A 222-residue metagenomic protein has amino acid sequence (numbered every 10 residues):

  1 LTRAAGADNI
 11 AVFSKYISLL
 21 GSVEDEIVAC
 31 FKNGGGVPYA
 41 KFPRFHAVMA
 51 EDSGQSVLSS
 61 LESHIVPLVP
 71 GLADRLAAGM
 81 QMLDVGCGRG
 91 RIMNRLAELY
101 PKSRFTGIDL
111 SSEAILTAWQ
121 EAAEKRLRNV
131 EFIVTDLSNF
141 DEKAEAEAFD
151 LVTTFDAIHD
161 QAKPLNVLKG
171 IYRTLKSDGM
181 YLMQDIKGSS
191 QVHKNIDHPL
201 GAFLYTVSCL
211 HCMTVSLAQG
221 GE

Functional and structural regions predicted by a protein language model:
L1-M80: Conserved Class I S-adenosyl-L-methionine-dependent methyltransferase catalytic core
R89-Y100: Conserved SAM-binding loop of SAM-dependent methyltransferases across substrates and taxa, primarily the Class I
S111: Conserved SAM/SAH-binding beta-strand->alpha-helix loop
R126-S138: Conserved SAM-binding strand-loop segment of SAM-dependent methyltransferases
S138-V152: A short acidic, Gly/Pro-enriched loop at the edge of an enzyme's catalytic core that lines a small-molecule cofactor
D150-P164: A short SAM/SAH-binding and catalytic strip from SAM-dependent methyltransferases
L165-S177: A short glycine-rich, Lys/Arg-flanked "PGG" loop and its adjoining helix->strand segment in the class I
Q184-E222: C-terminal alpha-helical "lid/dimerization" subdomain adjacent to the S-adenosyl-L-methionine
